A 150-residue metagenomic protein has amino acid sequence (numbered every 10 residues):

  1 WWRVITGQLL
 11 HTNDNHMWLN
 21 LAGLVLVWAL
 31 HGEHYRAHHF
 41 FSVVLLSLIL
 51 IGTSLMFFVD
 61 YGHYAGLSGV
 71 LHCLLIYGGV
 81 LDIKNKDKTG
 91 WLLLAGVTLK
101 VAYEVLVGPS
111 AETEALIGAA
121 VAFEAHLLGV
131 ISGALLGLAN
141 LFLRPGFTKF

Functional and structural regions predicted by a protein language model:
W1-L46, G52, M56-A65, A115-A125: N-terminal TM1-TM2 helical hairpin plus the immediately adjacent luminal interfacial "cap"
W18-Y35, C73-K84, I131-R144: Membrane-interfacial alpha-helical segments at the cytosolic side of multi-pass membrane proteins
V44-S47, L93-V97, G129-G133: Hydrophobic alpha-helical transmembrane segments of polytopic
S47-L48, G52, C73, Y77: Small-residue faces within membrane-embedded alpha-helices
L48-M56, A95-L106: Aromatic-anchored segments of alpha-helical transmembrane domains
D60-L92: A contiguous pocket-lining binding segment that forms or flanks enzyme active sites
N85, E104-F150: C-terminal transmembrane module of polytopic alpha-helical membrane proteins
